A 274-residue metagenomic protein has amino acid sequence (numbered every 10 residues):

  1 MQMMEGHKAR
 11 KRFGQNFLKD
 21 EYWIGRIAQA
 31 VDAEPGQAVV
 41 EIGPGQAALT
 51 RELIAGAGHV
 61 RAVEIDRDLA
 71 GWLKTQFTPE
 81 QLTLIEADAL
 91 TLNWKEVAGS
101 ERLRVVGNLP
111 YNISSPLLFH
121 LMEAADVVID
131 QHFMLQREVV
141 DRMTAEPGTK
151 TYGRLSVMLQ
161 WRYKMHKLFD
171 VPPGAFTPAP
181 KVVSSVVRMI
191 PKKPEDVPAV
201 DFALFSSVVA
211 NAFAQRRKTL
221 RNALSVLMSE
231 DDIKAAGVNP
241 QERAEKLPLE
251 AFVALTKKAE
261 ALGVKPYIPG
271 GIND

Functional and structural regions predicted by a protein language model:
M1-N211, E245, A254, E260 (+1 more regions): Catalytic cores of RNA-modifying enzymes
A199-V200, S207, S225, E230-A235: Strongly charged, low-complexity linkers/loops
R216: Primarily a LysM-type cell-wall glycan-binding module
S229-E260: RNA substrate-recognition surfaces in RNA-acting enzymes
